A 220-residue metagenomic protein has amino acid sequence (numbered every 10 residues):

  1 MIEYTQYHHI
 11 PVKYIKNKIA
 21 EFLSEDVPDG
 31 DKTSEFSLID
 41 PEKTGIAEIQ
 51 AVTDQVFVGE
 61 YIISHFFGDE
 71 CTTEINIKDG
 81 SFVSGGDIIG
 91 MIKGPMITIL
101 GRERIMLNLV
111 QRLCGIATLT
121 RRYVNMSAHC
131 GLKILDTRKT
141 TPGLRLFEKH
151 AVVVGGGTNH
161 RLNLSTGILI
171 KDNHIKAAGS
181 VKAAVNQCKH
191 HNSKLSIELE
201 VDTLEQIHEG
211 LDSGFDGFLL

Functional and structural regions predicted by a protein language model:
I2-S213, G217: Acidic/glycine-rich phosphate/pyrophosphate-binding loops and surrounding catalytic core that coordinate Mg2+
